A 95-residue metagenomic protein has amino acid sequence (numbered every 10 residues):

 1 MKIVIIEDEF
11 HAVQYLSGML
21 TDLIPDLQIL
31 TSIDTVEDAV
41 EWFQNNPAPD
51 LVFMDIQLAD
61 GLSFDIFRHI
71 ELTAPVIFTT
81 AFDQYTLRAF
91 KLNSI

Functional and structural regions predicted by a protein language model:
M1-I3: Extreme N-terminal starter segment of soluble prokaryotic enzymes
E7: Conserved acidic carboxylate
F10-D34: Two-component/phosphorelay signaling modules centered on CheY-like receiver
H11, E37-D38, Q84-Y85: Short alpha-helical
Q14, E41, R88-K91: Charged/polar positions on well-ordered alpha helices
S17, S32-L51: Acidic, metal-coordinating helix/loop segments flanking the phosphotransfer/catalytic sites of two-component signaling
I24, N45-N46, L92: Alpha-helix termination/capping residues and helix-transition junctions
P49-I95: CheY-like receiver
